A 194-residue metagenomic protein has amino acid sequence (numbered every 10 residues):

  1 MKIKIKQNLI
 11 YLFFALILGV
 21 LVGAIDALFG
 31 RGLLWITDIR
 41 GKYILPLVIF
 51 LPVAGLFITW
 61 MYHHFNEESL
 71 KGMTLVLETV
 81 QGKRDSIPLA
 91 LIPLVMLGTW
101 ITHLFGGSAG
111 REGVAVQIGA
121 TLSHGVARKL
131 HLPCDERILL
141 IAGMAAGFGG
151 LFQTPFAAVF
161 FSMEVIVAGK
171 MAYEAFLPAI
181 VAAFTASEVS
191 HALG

Functional and structural regions predicted by a protein language model:
M1-G194: Alpha-helical transmembrane segments and immediately membrane-proximal extracytoplasmic
